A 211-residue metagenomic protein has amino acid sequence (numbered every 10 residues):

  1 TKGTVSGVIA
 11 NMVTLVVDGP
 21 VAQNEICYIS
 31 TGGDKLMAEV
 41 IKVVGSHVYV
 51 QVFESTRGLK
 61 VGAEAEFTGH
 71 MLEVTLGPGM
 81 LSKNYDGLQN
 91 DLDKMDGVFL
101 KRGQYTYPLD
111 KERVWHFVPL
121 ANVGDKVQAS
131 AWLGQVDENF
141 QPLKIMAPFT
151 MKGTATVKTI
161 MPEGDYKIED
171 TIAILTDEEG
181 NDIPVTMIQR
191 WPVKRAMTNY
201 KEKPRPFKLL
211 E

Functional and structural regions predicted by a protein language model:
T1-K94, V98-K101: N-terminal accessory targeting/assembly segments
G3-V5, L36-K42, K144-P148, G153-I160: Short beta-strand-centered aromatic/proline hotspots
V8, V43, G87, L120 (+3 more regions): Residue-level recognition of beta-strand microenvironments
M12, H47, F140, G164 (+1 more regions): Residue-level detector of flexible, active-site-proximal loop/helix-junction positions within diverse enzyme catalytic
M12-V16, V48-E54, K111-N122, T156-M161: Short alpha-helix capping/helix-loop boundary micro-motifs
V17, T31, T68-G69, L88 (+4 more regions): Conserved "cap/hinge" positions at secondary-structure junctions
R57, L143, G164: Glycine-centered loop/turn positions within well-structured domains that cap or flank conserved ligand/cofactor-binding
M95-A131, Q135-E138, K144-T150, A155-V157 (+1 more regions): P-loop NTPase nucleotide-binding/switch module
